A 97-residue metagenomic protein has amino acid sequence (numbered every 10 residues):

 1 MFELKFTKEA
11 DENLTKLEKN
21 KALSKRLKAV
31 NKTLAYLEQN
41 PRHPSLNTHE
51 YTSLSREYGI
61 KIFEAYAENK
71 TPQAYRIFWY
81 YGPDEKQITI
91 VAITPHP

Functional and structural regions predicted by a protein language model:
M1-A74, G82-P97: Basic, Lys/Arg-enriched alpha-helical interface segments
W79: Short beta-strand-centered aromatic/proline hotspots
